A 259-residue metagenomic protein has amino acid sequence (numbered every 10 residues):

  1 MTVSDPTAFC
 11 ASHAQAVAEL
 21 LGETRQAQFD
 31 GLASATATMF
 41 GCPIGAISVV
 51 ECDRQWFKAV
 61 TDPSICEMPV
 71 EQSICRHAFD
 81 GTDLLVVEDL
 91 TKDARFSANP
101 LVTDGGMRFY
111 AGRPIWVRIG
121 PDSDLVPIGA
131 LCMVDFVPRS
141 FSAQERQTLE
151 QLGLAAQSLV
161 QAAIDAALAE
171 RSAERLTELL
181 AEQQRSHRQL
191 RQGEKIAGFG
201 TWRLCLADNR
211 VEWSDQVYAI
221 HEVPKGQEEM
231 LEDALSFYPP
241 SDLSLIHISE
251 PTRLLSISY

Functional and structural regions predicted by a protein language model:
M1, H187-Y238: PAS-family sensory domain signal
M1-E71, L204: Intrinsically disordered, low-complexity terminal regulatory regions
I44, V50, R54-K58, I65-R108: Regulatory sensory and allosteric helical modules in signal-transduction proteins and certain transcription factors
V87, K92-A98, G106, G226-S249: PAS/Per-ARNT-Sim sensory domains
R108-S123: A short, aliphatic-rich beta-strand micro-motif
F141-S158: Amphipathic alpha-helical "output/dimerization" segments
I164-R185, Q192: Amphipathic alpha-helical coiled-coil "transmission" helices that mediate dimerization and conformational coupling
H247-Y259: Single conserved hydrophobic/aromatic residue that forms the stacking wall/gate of nucleotide- or nucleobase-binding
